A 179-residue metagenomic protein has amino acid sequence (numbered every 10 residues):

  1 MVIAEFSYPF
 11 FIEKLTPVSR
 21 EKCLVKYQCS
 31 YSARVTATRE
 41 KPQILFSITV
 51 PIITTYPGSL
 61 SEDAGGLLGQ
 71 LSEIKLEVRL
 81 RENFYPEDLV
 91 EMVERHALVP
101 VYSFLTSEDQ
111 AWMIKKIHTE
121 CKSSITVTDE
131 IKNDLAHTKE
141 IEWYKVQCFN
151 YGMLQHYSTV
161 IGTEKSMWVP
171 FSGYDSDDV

Functional and structural regions predicted by a protein language model:
M1-V179: N-terminal intrinsically disordered, cationic/polar leader segments that include organellar targeting peptides
